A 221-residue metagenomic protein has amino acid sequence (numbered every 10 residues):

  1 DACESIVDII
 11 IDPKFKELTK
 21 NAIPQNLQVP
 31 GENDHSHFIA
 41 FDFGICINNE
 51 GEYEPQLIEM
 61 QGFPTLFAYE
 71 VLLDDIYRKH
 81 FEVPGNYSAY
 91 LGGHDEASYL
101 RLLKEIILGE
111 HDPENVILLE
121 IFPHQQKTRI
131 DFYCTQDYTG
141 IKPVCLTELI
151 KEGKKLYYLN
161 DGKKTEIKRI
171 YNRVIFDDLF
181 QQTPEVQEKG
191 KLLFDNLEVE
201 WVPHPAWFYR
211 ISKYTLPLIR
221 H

Functional and structural regions predicted by a protein language model:
D1-Q28: Low-complexity, highly charged intrinsically disordered N-terminal segments that act as targeting/localization
Q25-P30, Q187-K191: Intrinsically disordered, low-complexity boundary segments flanking structured domains
L27-P64: Conserved metal-phosphate-binding beta-hairpin within the catalytic cores of diverse ATP-dependent phosphoryl-transfer
G44-C46, Q61-H221: Domain-scale recognition of functional cores that engage charged ligands
